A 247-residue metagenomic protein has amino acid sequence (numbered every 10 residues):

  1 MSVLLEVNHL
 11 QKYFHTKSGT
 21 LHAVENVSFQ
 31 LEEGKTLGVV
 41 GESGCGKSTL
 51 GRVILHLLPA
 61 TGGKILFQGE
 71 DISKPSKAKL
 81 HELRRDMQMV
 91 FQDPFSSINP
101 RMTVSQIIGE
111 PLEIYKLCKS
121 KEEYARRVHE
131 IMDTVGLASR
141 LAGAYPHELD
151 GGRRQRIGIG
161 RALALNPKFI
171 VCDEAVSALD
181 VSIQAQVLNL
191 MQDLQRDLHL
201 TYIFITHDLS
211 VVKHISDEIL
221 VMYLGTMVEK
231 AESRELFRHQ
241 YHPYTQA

Functional and structural regions predicted by a protein language model:
M1-Q240: ABC transporter nucleotide-binding domains
